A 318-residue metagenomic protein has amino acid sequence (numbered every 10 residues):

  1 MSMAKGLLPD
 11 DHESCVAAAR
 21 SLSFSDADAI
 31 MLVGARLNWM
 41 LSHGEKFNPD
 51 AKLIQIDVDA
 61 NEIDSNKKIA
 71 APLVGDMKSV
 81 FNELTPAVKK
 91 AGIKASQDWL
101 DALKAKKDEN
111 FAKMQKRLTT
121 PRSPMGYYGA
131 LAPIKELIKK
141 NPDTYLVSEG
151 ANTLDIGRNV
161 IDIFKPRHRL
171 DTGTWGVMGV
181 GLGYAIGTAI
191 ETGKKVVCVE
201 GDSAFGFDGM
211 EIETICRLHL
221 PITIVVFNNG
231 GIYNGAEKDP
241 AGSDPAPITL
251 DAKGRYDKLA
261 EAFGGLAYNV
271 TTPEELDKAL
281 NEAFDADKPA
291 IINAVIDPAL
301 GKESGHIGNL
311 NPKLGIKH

Functional and structural regions predicted by a protein language model:
S2, G34-R36, D57-D59, A151 (+3 more regions): Anionic group-transfer/hydrolysis microenvironments
S2-L103, L280, F284: Glycine-rich, acidic loop regions that bind phosphate or pyrophosphate groups
S21-F24, F47, D64-V74, K78-N82 (+1 more regions): Thiamine diphosphate
A29, Y145, K195-V197: Structural motif
G34, F81-G92, K107, F111 (+6 more regions): Structural signal for hydrophobic packing residues in well-ordered secondary-structure cores of soluble enzyme domains
Q55, V147, V199-E200: Generic enzyme active-site microenvironment
I93, A102-S123, G308, P312-H318: Conserved acidic/glycine
K106-G183, T188-E191: Active-site diphosphate/adenylate-binding microenvironment
